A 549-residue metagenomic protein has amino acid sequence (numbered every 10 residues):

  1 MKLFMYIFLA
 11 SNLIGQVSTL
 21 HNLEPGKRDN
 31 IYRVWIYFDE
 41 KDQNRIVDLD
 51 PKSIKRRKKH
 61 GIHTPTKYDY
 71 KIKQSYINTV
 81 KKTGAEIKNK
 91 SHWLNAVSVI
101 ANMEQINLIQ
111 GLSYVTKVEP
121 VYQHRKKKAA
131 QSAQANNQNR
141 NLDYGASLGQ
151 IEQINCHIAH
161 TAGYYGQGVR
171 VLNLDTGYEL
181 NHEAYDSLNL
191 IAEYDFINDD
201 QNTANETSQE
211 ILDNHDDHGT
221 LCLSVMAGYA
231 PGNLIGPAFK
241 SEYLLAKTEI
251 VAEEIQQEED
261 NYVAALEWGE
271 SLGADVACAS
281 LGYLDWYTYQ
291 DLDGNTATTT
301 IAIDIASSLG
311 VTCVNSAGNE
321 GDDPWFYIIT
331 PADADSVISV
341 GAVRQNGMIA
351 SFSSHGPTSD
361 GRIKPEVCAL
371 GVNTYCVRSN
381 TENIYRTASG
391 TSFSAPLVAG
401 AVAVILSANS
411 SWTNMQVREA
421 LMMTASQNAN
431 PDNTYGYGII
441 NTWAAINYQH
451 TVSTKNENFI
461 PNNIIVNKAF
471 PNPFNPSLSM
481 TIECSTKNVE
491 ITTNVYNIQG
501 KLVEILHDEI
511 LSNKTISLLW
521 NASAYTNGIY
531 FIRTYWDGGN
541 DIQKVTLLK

Functional and structural regions predicted by a protein language model:
V17-Q134: Inhibitory N-terminal propeptides of secreted protease zymogens
R28-D29, I158-E258, L272-D275, S308-G310 (+4 more regions): Subtilisin-like serine protease catalytic core
V34-W35, N89, A96-S98, E119 (+13 more regions): Structural recognition of the beta-strand scaffold that forms the well-ordered cores of secreted hydrolase catalytic
G111-R170, E183-D186: Protease zymogen maturation seam
D175, Y194-N198, I329-S407: Extracellular S/T/G-rich loop segment that most often corresponds to the catalytic His/Ser-adjacent loop
L223-M226, L244-I250, D275, A369-Y435: Hydrolase catalytic cores
E267-D291, S316-A317: Short acidic, glycine-rich surface-loop motifs adjacent to enzyme active sites
F459-F470, F474-K549: C-terminal outer-membrane/trafficking sorting elements
